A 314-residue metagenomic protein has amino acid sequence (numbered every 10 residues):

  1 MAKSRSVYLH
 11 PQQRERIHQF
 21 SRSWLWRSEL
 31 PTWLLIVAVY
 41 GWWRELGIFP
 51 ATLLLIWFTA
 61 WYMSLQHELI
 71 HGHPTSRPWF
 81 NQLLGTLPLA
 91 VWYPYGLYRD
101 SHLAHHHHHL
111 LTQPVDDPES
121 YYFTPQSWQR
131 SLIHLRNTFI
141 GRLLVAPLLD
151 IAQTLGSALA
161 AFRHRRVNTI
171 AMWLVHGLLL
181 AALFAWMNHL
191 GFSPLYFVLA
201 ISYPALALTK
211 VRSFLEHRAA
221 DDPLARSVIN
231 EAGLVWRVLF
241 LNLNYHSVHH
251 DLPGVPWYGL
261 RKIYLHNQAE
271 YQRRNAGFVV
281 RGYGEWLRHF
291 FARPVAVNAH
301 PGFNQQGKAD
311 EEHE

Functional and structural regions predicted by a protein language model:
M1-W61, L65-Q66, P88-L195, Y258-E314: Non-catalytic, topology-defining segments of multipass membrane proteins
A38-P50, L84, P194-F197, A219-L234: Short, motif-level signal for alpha-helix interfacial/capping segments enriched in acidic residues and aromatics/proline
T52-L53, W57, L83, L87 (+3 more regions): Residue-level signature of the transmembrane alpha-helical core of multi-pass small-molecule transporters
M63-G72, Y98-L111, R212-D221, L239-V255: Histidine-centered catalytic micro-motifs
P74-Y93, V115-R130, P223-W236: Juxtamembrane helix-capping/reentrant segments at transmembrane boundaries
T75-S76, P114, R218, A225 (+2 more regions): Short, function-defining helix-loop hinge/capping sites that tune catalysis or transport
P88, W92, I201, H250: Short, charged/polar micro-motifs that form catalytic or ligand-binding hotspots
I201-G233, R237-F240: Extended hydrophobic/aromatic segments used for targeting, binding, or gating
